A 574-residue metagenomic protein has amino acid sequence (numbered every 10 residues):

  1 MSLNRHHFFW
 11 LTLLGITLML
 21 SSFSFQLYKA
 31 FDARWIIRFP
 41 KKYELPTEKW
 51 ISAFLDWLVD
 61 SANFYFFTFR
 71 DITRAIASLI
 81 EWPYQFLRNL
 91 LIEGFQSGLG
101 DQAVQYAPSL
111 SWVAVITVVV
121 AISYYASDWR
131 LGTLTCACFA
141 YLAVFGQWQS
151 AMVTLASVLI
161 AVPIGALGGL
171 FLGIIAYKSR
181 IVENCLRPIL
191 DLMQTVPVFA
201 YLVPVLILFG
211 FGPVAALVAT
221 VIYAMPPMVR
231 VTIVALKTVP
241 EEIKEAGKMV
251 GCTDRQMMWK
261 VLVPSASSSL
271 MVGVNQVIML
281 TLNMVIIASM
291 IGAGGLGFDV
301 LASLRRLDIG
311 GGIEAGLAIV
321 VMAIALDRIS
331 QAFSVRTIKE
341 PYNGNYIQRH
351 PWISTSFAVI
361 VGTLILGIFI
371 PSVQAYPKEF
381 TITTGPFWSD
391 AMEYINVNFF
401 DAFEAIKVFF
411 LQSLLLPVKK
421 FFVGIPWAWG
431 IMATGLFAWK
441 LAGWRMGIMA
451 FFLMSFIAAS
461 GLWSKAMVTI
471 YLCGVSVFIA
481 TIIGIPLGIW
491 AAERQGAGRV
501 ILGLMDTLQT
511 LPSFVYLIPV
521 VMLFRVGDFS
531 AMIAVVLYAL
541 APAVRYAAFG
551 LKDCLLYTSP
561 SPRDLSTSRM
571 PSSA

Functional and structural regions predicted by a protein language model:
M1-A156, S330-Y471: N-terminal, non-cleaved signal-anchor transmembrane helix
Y84, R88-I92, G100-A107, W148-I160 (+13 more regions): Alpha-helical membrane-interface segments at transmembrane helix boundaries
T135, V144-P204, V231, A450 (+2 more regions): Cytoplasmic-entry segments and transmembrane alpha-helices of multi-pass inner-membrane transporters
A161-G165, F199-L202, P264, S268-V285 (+6 more regions): Hydrophobic alpha-helical transmembrane segments in multi-pass membrane proteins
V162, V218, I222-Y223, D254-I287 (+6 more regions): Transmembrane alpha-helices
G168-I175, S179-I189, A200, A215-V218 (+9 more regions): Membrane-embedded alpha-helices of multi-pass transport/permease systems
L296-F333, L517: Hydrophobic alpha-helical transmembrane segments of polytopic membrane proteins
Y557-D564: Conserved small/polar residues in nucleotide/adenosyl-binding loops
